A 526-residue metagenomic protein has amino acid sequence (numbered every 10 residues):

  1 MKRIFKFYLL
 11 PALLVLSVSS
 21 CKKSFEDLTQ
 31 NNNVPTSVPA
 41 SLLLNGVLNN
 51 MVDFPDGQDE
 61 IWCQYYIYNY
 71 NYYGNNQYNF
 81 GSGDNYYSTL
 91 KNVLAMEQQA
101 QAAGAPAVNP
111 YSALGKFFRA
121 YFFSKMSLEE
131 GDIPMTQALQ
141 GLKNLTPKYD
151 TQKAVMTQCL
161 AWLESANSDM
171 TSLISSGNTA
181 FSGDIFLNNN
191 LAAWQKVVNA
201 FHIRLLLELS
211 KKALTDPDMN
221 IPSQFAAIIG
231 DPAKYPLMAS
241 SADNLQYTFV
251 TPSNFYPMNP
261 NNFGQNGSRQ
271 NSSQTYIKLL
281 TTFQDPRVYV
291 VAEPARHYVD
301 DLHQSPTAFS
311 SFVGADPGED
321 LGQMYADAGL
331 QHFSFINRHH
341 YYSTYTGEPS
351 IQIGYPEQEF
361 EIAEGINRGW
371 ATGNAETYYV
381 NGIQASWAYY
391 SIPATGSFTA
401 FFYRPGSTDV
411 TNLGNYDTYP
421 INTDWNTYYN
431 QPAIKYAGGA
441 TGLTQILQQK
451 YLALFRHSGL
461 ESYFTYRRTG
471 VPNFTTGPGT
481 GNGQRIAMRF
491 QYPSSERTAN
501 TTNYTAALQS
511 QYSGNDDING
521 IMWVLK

Functional and structural regions predicted by a protein language model:
M1-Q30: Bacterial Sec-dependent N-terminal signal peptides
S17-E26, I61-N69, E129-Q137, S253 (+1 more regions): Short, compositionally biased low-complexity segments
C21-N71, N76-N79, D84-Y87, K91 (+4 more regions): Membrane-proximal, proline-rich intrinsically disordered regions
K22-F25, D132, S182-D184, Y235 (+3 more regions): Generic secondary-structure boundary/loop-capping signal
G46, N50, P134, L237 (+7 more regions): Generic structural signal for residues positioned in beta-strands
D59-C63, A292-P294, S458-R468: Short coil/turn segments at secondary-structure boundaries
Q64-T395, G439-L443, Q449: Structured, solvent-exposed acidic/aromatic patches
W387-K526: C-terminal functional modules
